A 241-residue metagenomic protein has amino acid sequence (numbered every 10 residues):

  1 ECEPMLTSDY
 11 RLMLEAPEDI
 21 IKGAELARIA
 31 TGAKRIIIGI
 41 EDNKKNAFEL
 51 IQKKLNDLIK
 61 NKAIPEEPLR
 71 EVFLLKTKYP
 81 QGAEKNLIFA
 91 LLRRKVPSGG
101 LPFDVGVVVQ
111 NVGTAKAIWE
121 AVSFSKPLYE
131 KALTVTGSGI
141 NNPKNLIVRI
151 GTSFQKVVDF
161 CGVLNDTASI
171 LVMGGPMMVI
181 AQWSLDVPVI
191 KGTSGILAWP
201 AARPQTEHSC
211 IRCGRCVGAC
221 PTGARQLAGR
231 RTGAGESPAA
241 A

Functional and structural regions predicted by a protein language model:
E1-D9, G139: Gly-rich Lys/Arg/Thr-decorated short loops/hinges at beta-loop-alpha junctions or inter-strand turns that position
C2-P4, Y79-G82, M178-I180: Short gly/pro/ser/thr-enriched loop/turn and capping motifs at secondary-structure boundaries
Y10-E18, D42-A47: Cofactor-cradling patches in redox/metallo enzymes
L14-T31: Histidine-anchored nucleotide/phosphate-binding helix
R28-I40, T167-S169, L227: Glycine-rich phosphate/pyrophosphate-binding loops and their adjacent beta-strand/loop elements at enzyme active sites
K34-F154, F160-L164: Hydrophobic alpha-helical positions that pack around
I88-L91, G162-R212: Active-site gating/interface segments in enzymes
G192-H208, R215-V217, P221-A241: Ferredoxin-type iron-sulfur electron-transfer modules in oxidoreductases and energy-metabolism complexes
